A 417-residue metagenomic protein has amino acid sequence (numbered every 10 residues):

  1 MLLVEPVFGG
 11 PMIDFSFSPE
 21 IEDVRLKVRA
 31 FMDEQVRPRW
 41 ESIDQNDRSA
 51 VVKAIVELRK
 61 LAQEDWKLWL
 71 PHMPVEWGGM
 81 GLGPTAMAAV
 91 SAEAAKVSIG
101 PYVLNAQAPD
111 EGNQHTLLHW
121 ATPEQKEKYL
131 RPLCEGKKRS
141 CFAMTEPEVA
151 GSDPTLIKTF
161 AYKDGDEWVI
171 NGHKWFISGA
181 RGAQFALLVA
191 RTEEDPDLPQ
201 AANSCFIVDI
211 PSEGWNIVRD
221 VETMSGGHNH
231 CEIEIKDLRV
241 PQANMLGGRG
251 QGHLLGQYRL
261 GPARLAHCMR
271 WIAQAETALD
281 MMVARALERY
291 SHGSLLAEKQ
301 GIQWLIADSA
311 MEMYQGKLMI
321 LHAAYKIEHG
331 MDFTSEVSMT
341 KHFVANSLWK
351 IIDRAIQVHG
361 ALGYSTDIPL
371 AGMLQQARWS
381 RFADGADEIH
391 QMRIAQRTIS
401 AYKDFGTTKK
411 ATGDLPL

Functional and structural regions predicted by a protein language model:
F8-P101, Q107, W120-Q125, P132-K137 (+4 more regions): Alpha-helical interface subdomain recognition
L82-G83, S152-T155, G179-Q184, L198-A202 (+2 more regions): Short glycine/proline-enriched turns and hinge-like loops at secondary-structure junctions
Q114-W120, F142-A143, D195: Flexible, glycine-rich active-site loops centered on histidine and acidic residues that chelate a metal or position
G136-T145, V189: A short, Trp-centered hydrophobic/proline-enriched beta-strand micro-motif
V149-D153, W168: Hydrophobic, small-residue-rich alpha-helical packing segments that form membrane-like cores
L156, P211-R239: Flexible, small-/acidic-enriched active-site or ligand-binding loops
T159-A161: A structural signal for short hydrophobic beta-strand segments in well-ordered beta-sheet cores
N171-V218: A short core secondary-structure module
